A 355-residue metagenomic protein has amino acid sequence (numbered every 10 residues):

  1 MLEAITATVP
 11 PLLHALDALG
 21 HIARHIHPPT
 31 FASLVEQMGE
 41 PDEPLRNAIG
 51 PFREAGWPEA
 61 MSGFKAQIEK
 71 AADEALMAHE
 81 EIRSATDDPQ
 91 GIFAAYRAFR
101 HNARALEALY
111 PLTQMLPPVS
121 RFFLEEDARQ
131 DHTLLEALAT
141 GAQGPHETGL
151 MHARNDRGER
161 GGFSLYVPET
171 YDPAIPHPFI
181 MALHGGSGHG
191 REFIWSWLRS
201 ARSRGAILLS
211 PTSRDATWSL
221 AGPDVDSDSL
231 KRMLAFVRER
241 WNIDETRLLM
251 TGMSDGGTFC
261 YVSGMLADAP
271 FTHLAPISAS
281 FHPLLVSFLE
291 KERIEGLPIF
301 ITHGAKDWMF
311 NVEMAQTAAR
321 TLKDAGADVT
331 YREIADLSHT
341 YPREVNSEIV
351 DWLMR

Functional and structural regions predicted by a protein language model:
M1-G50, E54-P176: A domain-start/cap signature at the N-terminus of enzymes
E169-I175, S219-S254: Gly/Ser-rich "nucleophile elbow"/oxyanion-hole loop immediately N-terminal to the catalytic nucleophile in hydrolases
I175-G186: Short beta-strand element of the alpha/beta-hydrolase
G190-L198: The serine-hydrolase catalytic nucleophile loop
F193, R238-E239, T246-E295: Primarily recognizes the serine-hydrolase "nucleophile elbow" in alpha/beta-hydrolase and SGNH/GDSL folds
G205-A216: Conserved alpha/beta-hydrolase
F300-H303, D307: Short beta-strand/loop motif that positions the catalytic acidic residue of the alpha/beta-hydrolase fold
V312-R355: C-terminal catalytic histidine-bearing segment of alpha/beta-hydrolase fold enzymes
